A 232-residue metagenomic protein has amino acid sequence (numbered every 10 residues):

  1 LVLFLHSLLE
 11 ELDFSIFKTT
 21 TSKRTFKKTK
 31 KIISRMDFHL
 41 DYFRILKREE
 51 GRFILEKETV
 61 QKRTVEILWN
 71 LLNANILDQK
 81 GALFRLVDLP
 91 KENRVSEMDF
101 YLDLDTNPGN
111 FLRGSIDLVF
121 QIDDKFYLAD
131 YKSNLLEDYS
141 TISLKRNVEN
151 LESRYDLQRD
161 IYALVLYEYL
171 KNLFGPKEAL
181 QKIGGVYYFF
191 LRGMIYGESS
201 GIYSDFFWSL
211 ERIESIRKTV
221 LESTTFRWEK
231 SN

Functional and structural regions predicted by a protein language model:
L1-N232: Structural signature of nuclease core domains in nucleic-acid processing machines
